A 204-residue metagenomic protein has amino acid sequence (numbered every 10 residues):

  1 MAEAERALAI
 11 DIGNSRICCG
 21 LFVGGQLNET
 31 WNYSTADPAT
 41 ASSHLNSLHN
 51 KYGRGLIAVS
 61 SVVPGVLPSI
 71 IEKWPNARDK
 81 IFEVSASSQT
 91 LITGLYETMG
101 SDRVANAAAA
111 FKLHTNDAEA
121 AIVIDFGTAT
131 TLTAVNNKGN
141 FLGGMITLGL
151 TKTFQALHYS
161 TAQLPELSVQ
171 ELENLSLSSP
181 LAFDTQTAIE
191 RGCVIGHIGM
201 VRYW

Functional and structural regions predicted by a protein language model:
M1-E3, Q89-A121: Conserved phosphate-binding catalytic cores of ATP/NTP-utilizing and phosphoryl-transfer enzymes
M1-Q89: N-terminal glycine/serine-rich phosphate-binding loop of ATP-dependent small-molecule kinases, especially carbohydrate
A2-N28, A110, A118-F141, L157: Gly/Thr-rich phosphate-binding beta-strand-loop-beta motif of the actin/hexokinase/Hsp70
T40-H44, T90-L95, T153-H158: Short, charged, surface-exposed secondary-structure boundary motifs
H49-S101, N137-L150, F183-V194, I198: Short beta-strand-loop/turn "lid" adjacent to the catalytic site in phosphate-handling enzymes
D79-Q89, T128, E166-L177: Acidic-glycine-rich active-site phosphate/pyrophosphate-binding loop
D117-I124, L142, Q163-E173: Short, structured loop/turn "capping" segments at alpha-beta junctions
T147-W204: Active-site rim beta-loop-alpha module in soluble metabolic enzymes
